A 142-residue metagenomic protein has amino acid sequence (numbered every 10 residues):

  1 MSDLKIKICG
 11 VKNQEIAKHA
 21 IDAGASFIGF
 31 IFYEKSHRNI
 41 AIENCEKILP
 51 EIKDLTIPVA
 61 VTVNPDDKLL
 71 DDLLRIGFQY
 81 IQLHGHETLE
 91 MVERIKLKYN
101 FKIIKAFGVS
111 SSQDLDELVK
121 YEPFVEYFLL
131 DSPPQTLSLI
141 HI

Functional and structural regions predicted by a protein language model:
S2-I6: Extreme N-terminal starter segment of soluble prokaryotic enzymes
K7, I31-E34, I57-P65, D72-L73 (+5 more regions): Catalytic beta/alpha-barrel core
K7-Q14: N-terminal basic/disordered segments at the start of proteins
K18-D22, K120: Alpha/beta enzyme core
A23, I76, K98, P123-F124: Structural motif
F27-E43: Glycine-rich, proline-tolerant flexible connector loops at the mouths of alpha/beta enzymes
I42-A60, Y99-F101: Alpha-helix-loop-beta-strand connector modules within alpha/beta enzyme cores
I140-I142: Conserved small/polar residues in nucleotide/adenosyl-binding loops
